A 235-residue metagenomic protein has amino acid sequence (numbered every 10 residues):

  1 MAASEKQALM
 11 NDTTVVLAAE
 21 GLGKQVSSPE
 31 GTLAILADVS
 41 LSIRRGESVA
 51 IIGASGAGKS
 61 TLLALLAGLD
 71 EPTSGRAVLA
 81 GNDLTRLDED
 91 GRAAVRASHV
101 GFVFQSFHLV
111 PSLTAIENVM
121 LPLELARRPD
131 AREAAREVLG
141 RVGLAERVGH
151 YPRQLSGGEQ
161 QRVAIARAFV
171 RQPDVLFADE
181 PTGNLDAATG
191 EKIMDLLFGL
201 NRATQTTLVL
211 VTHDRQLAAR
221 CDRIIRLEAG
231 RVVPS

Functional and structural regions predicted by a protein language model:
M1-Q25, V233-S235: ABC-family P-loop ATPase nucleotide-binding domain
V15-L17, L22-L227: ABC family nucleotide-binding domain
